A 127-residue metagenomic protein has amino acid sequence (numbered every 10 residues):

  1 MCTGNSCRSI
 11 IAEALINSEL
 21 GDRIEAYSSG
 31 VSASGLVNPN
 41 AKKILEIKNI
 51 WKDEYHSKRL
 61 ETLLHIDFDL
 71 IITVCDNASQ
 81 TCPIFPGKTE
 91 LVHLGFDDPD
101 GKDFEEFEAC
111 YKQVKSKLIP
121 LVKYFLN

Functional and structural regions predicted by a protein language model:
M1-E61: Conserved active-site segments centered on acidic
G4-S6, D76-S79: Short glycine-rich anion-binding loops that position phosphate/pyrophosphate groups of nucleotides and phosphorylated
S28, T73, V92-G95: Structural signal for conserved beta-strand scaffold positions within catalytic alpha/beta enzyme cores
I44, T73-V74: Short alpha-helix boundary/capping motifs
N49-Y55, N77-P86: Short, Lys/Arg-enriched charge-dense amphipathic segments
F68-D69: Local beta-strand N-terminus motif with an aromatic residue
S79-N127: Phosphate-binding/catalytic loops
